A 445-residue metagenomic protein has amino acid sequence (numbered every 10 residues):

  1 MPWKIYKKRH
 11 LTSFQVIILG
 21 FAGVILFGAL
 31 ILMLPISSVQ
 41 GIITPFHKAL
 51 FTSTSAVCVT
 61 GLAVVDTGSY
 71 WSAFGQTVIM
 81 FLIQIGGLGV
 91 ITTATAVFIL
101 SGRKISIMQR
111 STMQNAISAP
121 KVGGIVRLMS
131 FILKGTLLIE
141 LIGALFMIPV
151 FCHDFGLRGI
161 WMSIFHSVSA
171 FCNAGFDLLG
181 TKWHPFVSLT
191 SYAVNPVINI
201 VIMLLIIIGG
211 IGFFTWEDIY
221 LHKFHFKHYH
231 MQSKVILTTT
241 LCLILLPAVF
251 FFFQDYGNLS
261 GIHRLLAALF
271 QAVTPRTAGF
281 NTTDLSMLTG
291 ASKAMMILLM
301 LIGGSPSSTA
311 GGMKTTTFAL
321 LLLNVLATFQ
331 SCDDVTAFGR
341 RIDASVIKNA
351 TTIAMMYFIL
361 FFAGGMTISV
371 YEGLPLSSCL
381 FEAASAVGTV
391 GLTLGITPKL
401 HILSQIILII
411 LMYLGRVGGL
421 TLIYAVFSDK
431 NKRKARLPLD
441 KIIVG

Functional and structural regions predicted by a protein language model:
M1-G445: Membrane-proximal intracellular helices of multi-pass ion channels
